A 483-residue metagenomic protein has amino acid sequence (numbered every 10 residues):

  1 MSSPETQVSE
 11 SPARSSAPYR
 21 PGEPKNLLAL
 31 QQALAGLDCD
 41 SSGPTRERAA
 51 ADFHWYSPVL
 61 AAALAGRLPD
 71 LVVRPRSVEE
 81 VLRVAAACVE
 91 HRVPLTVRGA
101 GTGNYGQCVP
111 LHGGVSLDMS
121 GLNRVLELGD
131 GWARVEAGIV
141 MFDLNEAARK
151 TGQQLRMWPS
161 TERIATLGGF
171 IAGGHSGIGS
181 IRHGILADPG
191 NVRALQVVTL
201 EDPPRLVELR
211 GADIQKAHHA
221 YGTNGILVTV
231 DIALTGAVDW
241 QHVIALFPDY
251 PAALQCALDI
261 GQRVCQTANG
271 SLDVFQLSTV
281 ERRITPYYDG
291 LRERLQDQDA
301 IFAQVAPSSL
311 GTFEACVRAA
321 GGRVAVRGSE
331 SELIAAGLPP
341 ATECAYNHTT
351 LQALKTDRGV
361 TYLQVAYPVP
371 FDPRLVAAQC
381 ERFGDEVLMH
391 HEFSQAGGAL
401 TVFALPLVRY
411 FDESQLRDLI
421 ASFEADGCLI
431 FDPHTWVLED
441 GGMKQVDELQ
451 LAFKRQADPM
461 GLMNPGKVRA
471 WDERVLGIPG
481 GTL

Functional and structural regions predicted by a protein language model:
M1-A86, T102-G131, I284-L291, A336-D357 (+1 more regions): N-terminal flexible segment immediately upstream of the FAD-binding catalytic core in FAD-dependent oxidoreductases
P4-P18, V93, R98-A100, Q107-G114 (+3 more regions): Conserved glycine-rich FAD pyrophosphate-binding loop
L30, L34, C88, C256-R263 (+3 more regions): Short amphipathic alpha-helices in soluble, non-transmembrane regions that often serve as interface/regulatory elements
C39-G43, R74-P75, L95-G99, L117-M119 (+10 more regions): General beta-strand structural signal in soluble alpha/beta enzymes
L126, M141-F142, E146-C265, T482-L483: FAD-binding subdomain of flavoenzyme oxidoreductases
D249-A252, Q304-T312, P368-F371, V408-E413: Helix N-cap motif at beta-to-alpha junctions
C256, Q262-G290, V326-C344: Glycine-rich, acidic
E281-G328: A conserved active-site cap/scaffold subdomain adjacent to cofactor or substrate pockets
